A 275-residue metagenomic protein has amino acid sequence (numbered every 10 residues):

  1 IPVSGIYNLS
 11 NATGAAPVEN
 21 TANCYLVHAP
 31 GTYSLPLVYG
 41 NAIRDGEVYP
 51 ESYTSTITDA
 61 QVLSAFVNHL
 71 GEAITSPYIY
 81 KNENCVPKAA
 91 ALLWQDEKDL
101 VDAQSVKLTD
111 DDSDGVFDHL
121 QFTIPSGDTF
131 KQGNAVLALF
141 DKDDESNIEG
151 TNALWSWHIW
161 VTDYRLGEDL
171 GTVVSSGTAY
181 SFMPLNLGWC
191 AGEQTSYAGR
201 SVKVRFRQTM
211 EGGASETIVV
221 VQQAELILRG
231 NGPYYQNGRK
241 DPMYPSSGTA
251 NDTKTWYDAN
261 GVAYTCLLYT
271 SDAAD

Functional and structural regions predicted by a protein language model:
I1-D102, T172-R200: Solvent-exposed, low-complexity, repeat-rich "mucin-like" stalks and linkers
V3, N147-R165: C-terminal edge beta-strand
D114: Acidic carboxylate motifs that coordinate Ca2+ or other divalent cations, activating on Asp/Glu
F117-Q132: Extracellular/luminal low-complexity segments enriched in Ser/Thr/Pro
Q132-K142: A short beta-strand micro-motif common to beta-rich folds, especially ectodomain repeats
V136-A138, H158, S181-M183: Residues within well-ordered beta-strands of beta-sheet-rich folds
S176-T265: Conserved, compact domain cores that house catalytic/ligand-binding motifs in diverse enzymes and effector modules
Y269-A274: Conserved small/polar residues in nucleotide/adenosyl-binding loops
